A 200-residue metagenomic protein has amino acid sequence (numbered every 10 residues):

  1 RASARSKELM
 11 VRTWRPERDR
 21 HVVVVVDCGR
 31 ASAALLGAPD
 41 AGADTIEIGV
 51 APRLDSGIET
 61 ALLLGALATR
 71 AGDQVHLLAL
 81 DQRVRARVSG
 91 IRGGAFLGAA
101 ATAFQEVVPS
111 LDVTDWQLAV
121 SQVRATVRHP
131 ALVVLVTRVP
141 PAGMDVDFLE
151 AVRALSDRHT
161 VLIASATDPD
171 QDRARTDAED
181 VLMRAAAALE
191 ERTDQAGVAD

Functional and structural regions predicted by a protein language model:
R1-A95, P130-T137, E150-A151: An amphipathic, basic-hydrophobic helix/alpha-beta surface used to engage anionic, phosphate-rich ligands or surfaces
D27, T69, Q105, P109-D112 (+4 more regions): Hydrophobic alpha-helix feature that most strongly marks membrane-spanning transmembrane helices and their immediate
A41-G42, A95-A101, A178-A185: Short glycine/proline- and charge-enriched loop/turn segments that cap or connect secondary-structure elements
G49-R53, V107-L111, V134, R138-G143 (+2 more regions): Short, contiguous acidic/charged loop-to-helix segments that flank catalytic cores in large enzymes
T60, L118-Q122, D147, G197: Well-ordered alpha-helical segments embedded in enzymatic catalytic cores
A86, Q122, D172-R173: Short secondary-structure boundary/hinge segments and terminal tails
F96-L132: Von Willebrand factor
G143-D200: Von Willebrand factor type A / integrin I
